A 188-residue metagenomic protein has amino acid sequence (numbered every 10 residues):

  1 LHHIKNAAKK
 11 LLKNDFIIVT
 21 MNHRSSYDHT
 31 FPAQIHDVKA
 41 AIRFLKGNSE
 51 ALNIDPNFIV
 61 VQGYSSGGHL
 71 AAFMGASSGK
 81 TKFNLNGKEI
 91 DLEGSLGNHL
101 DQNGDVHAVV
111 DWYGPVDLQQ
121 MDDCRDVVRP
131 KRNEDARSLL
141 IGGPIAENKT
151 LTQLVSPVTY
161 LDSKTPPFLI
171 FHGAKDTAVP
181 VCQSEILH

Functional and structural regions predicted by a protein language model:
L1-H188: Alpha/beta-hydrolase superfamily serine-hydrolase fold, recognizing
